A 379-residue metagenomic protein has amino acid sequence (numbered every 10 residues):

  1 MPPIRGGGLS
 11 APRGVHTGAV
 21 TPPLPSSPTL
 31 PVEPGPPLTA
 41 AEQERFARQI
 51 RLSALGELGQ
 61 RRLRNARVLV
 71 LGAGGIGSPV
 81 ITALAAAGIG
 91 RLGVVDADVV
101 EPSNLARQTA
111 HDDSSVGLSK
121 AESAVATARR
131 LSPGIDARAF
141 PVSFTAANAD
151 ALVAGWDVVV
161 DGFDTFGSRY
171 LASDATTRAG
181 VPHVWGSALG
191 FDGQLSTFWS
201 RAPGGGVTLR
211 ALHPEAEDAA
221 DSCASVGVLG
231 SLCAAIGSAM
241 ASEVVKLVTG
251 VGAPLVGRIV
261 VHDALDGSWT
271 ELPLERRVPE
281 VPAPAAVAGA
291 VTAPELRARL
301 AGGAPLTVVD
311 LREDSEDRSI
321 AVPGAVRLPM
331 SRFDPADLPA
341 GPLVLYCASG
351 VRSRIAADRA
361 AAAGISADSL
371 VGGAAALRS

Functional and structural regions predicted by a protein language model:
P2-A290, P305-T307, E313-A363, A375-S379: Adenine nucleotide-associated cytosolic modules
A288-G302: A short, well-structured juxtamembrane/interface segment
V371-G372: Short glycine-rich catalytic loops that host catalytic nucleophiles or stabilize transition states across multiple
